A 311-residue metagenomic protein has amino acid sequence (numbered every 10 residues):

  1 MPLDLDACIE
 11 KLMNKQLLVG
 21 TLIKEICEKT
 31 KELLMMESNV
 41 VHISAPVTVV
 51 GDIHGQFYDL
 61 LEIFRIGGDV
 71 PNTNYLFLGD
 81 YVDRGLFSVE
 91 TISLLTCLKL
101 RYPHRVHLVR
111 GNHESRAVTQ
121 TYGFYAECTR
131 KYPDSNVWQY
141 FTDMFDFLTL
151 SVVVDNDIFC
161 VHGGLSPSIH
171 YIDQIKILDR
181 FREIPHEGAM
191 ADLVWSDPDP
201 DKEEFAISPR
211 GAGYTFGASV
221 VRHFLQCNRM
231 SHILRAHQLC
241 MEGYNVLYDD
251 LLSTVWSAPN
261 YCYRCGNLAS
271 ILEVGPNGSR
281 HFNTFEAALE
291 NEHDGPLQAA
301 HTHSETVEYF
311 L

Functional and structural regions predicted by a protein language model:
M1-L311: Feature recognizes metal-dependent phosphohydrolase scaffolds
